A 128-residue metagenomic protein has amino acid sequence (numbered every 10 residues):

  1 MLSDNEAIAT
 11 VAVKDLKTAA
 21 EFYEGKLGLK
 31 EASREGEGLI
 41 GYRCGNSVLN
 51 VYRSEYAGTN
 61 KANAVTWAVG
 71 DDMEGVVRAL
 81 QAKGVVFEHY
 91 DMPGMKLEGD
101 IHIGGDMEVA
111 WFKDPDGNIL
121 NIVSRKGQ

Functional and structural regions predicted by a protein language model:
M1-A20, V48, A62-V65, V123-Q128: N-terminal beta-strand motif that seeds the catalytic metal site of vicinal oxygen chelate
M1-L2, R78-Q128: Vicinal oxygen chelate
E6-K14, I40-R43, Y56-V85, D106-K113: Vicinal oxygen chelate
A7, L49, R53, W67 (+1 more regions): Generic preference for hydrophobic/aromatic residues in regular secondary structure cores
K17-K30: Amphipathic alpha-helical segments
Y23, R53-E55, V77-L80, S124: Short, flexible helix/strand-to-coil boundary loops that buttress conserved ligand/catalytic motifs in alpha/beta
K30-D71, E88, I119-S124: Conserved short beta-strand elements that form part of the metal-binding/catalytic scaffold of enzyme active sites
